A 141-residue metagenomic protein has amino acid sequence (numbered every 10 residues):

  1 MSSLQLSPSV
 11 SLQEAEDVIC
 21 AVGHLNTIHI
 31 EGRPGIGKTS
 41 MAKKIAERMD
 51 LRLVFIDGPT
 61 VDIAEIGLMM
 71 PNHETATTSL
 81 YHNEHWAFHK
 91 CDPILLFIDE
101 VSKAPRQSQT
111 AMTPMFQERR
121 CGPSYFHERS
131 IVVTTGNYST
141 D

Functional and structural regions predicted by a protein language model:
S2-D141: AAA+ P-loop NTPase catalytic core and its hallmark functional loops
